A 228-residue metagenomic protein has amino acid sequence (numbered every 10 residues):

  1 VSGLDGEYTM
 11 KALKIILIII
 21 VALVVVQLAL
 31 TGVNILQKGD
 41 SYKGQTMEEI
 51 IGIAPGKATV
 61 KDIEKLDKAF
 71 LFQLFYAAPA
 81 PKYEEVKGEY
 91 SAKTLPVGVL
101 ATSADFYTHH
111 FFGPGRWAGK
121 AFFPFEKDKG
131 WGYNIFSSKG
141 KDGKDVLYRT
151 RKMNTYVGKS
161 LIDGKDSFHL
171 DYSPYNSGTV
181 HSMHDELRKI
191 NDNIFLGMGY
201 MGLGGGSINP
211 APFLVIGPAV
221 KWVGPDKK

Functional and structural regions predicted by a protein language model:
V1-T9: Short, Lys/Arg-enriched N-terminal segments with co-localized hydrophobic residues within the first ~10-30 amino acids
L4, I15-I18, T31, L187: Short amphipathic alpha-helical "recognition" segments used for binding
Y8-V24: N-terminal Sec-pathway targeting helices
A22-V33: Hydrophobic alpha-helical membrane-insertion segments, chiefly the h-region of N-terminal signal peptides
G32-K228: Soluble ligand-binding/transfer domains with enclosed cavities or grooves
